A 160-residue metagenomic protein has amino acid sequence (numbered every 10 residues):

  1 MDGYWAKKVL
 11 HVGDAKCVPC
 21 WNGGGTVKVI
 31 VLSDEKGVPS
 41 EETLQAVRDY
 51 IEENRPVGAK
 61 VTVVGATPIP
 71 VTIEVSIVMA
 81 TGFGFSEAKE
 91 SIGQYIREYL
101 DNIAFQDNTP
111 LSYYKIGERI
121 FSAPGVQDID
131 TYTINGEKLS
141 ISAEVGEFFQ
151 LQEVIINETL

Functional and structural regions predicted by a protein language model:
M1-T109, L160: Carbohydrate-recognition loop of C-type lectin domains
A88-L160: An aromatic-glycine-centered, glycine-rich loop/turn in mixed alpha/beta architecture
